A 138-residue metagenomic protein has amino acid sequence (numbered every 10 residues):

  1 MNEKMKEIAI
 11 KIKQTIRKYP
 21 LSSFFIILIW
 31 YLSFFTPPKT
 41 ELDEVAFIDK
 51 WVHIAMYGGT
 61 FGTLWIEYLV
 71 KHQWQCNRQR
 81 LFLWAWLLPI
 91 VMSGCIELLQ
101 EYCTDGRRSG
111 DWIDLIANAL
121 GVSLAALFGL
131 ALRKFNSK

Functional and structural regions predicted by a protein language model:
N2-I113, A119-K138: Bulky hydrophobic segments
